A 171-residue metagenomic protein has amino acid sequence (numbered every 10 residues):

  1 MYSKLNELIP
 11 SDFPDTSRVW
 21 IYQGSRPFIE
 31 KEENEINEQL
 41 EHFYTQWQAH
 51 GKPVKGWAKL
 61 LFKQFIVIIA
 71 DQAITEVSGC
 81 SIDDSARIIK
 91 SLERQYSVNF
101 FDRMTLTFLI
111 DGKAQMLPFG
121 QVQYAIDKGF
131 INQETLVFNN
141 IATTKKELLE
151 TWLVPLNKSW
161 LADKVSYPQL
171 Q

Functional and structural regions predicted by a protein language model:
M1-P27, L40-E41, Q171: N-terminal, charge-rich interaction modules
K4-N6, F101-Q171: Terminal interaction module
S17-V19, F62-I66, R103-T105: Short, surface-exposed beta-edge/turn micro-motifs
I21-Q23, I66-A73: Short glycine-rich or small-residue beta-strand-to-loop segments that form or flank ligand, phosphate, metal/Fe-S
I29-E35, T75-C80: Short, conserved charged micro-motifs
N34-I69: A glycine-rich, hydrophobic loop/mini-helix early in the fold
K55-W57, Q95-T105: Short, flexible active-site-proximal loops enriched in glycine and acidic residues
D71-F100: Helix-adjacent hinge/juxtasegments
